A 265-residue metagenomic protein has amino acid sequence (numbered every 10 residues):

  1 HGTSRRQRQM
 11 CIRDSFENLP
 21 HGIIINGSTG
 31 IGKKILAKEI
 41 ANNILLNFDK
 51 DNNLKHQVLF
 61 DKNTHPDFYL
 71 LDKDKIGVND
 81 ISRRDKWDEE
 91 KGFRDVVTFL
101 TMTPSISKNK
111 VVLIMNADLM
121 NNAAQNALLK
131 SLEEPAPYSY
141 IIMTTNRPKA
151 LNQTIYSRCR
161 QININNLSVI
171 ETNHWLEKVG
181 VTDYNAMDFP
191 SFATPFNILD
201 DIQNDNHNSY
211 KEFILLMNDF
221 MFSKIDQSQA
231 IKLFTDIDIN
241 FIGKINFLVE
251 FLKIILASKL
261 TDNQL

Functional and structural regions predicted by a protein language model:
R5-Q9, R13-A123: Clamp-loader machinery-focused feature within the broader ASCE/P-loop NTPase space
R5-Q9, R13-N43, D49-D61, P137-S139 (+1 more regions): Charged, glycine-rich active-site and insertion segments that engage polyanionic ligands
T98, K130, Q153, S157: Conserved adenine-binding aromatic site and its adjacent loop/helix in ATP-hydrolyzing domains
F99-T103, S131, W175-V179: A generic secondary-structure signal
T101, N126-M143: Conserved catalytic/switch belt of AAA+ P-loop NTPases
M115-N116, T144-N146: Short His-Asn-centered micro-motif
